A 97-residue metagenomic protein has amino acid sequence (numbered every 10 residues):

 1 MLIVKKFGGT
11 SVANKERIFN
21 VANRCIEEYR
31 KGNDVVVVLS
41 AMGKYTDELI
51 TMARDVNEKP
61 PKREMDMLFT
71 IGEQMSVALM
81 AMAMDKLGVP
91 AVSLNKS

Functional and structural regions predicted by a protein language model:
M1-S97: Nucleotide/pyrophosphate-binding catalytic subdomain
